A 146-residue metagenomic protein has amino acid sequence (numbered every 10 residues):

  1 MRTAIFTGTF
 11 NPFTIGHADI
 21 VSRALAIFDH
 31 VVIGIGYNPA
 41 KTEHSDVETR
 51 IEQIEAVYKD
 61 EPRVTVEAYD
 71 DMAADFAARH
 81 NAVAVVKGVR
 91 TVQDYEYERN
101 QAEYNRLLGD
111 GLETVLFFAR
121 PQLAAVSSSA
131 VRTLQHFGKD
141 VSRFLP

Functional and structural regions predicted by a protein language model:
M1-P146: Nucleotidyltransferase catalytic core that binds NTPs
